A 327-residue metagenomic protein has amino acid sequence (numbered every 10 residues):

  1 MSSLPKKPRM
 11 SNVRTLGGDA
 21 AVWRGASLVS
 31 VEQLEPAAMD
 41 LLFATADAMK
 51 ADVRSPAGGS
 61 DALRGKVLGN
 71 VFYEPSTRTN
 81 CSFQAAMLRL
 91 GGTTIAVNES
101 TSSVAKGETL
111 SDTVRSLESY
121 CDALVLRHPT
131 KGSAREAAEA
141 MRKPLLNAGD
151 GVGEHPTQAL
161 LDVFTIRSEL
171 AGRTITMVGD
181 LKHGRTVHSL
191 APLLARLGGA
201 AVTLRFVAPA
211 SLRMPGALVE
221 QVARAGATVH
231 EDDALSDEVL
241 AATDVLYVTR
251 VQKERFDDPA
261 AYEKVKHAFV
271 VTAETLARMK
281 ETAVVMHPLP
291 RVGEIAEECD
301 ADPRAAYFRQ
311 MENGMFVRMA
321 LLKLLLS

Functional and structural regions predicted by a protein language model:
S2-C81, A85: Positively charged, low-complexity intrinsically disordered leader regions
S2-K7, A301-S327: C-terminal helix-to-coil terminal segments
A57-R167, G293-I295: Phosphate/diphosphate ligand-binding glycine-rich loop within oxidoreductases
L63-L68, A171-I175, T282: Phosphate-coordination loops involved in phosphoryl transfer and adenosine-cofactor binding
Y73-A85, S168-V248: Glycine-rich phosphate/diphosphate-binding loop of Rossmann-like nucleotide-binding domains
K143, G199-V202, R278-V284: A short helix->loop->beta-strand "cap" motif at the edges of active sites that frequently abuts
A223-C299, R304: Rossmann-like adenosine-cofactor binding region
